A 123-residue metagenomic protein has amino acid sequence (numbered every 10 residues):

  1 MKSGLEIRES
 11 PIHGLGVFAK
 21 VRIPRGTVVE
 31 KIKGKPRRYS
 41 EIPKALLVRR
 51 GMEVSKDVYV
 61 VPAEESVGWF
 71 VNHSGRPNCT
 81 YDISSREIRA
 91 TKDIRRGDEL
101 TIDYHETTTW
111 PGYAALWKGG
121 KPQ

Functional and structural regions predicted by a protein language model:
M1-Q123: Conserved catalytic SET/PR domain of SAM-dependent protein methyltransferases, capturing the structural core that binds
